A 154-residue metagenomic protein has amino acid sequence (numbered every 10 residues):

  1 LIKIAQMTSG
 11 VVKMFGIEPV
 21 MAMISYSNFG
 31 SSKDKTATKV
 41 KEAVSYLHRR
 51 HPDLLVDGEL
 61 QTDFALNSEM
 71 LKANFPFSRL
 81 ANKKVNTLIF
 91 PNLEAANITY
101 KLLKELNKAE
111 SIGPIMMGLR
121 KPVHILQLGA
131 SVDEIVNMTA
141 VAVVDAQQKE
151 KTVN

Functional and structural regions predicted by a protein language model:
L1-I2, S31, Q127-V132: Short, glycine-rich nucleotide/cofactor-binding loops
K3-V11, T36-G58, N107-P122: Gly/Ser/Thr-rich active-site loops/lids in small-molecule metabolic enzymes that frequently grip phosphoryl groups
A5-A22, F29-K33: An alpha-beta-alpha
V11-M14, F77-L80, A95, Y100-N154: Internal helix-turn-beta structural module
M14-A22, H51-Q61, Q148-N154: Flexible, glycine/charged-enriched surface loops at secondary-structure junctions
Y26-T87: Active-site rim loops that border cofactor/substrate pockets in soluble metabolic enzymes
F29, L93-A96: Short glycine-rich anion-binding loops that position phosphate/pyrophosphate groups of nucleotides and phosphorylated
